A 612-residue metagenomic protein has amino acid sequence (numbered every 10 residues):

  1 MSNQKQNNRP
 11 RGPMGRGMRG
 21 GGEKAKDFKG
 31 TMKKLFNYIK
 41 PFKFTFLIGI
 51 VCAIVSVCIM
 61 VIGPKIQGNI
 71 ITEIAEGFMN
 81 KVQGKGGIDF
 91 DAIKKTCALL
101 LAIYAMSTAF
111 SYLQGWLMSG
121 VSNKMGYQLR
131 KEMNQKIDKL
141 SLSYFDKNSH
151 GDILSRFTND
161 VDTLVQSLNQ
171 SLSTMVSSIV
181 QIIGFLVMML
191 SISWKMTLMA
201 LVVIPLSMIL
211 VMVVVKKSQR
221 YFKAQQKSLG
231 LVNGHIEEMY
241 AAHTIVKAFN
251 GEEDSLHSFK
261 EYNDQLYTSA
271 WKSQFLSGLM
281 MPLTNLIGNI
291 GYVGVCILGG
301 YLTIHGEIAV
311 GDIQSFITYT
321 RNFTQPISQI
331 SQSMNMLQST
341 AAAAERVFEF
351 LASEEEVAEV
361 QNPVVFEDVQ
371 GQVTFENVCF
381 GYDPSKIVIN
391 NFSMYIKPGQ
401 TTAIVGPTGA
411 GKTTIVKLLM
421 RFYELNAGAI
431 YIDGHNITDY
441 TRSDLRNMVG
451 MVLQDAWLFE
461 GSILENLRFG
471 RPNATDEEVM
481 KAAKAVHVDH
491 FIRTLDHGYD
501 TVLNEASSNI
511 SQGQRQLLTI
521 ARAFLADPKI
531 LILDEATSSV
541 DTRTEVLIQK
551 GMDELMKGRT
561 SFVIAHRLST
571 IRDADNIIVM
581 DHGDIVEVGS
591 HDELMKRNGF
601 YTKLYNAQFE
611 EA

Functional and structural regions predicted by a protein language model:
S2, F46-F110, L190-K195, G306-V310: Transmembrane helix-loop-helix hairpins at lipid-water interfaces of multipass membrane proteins, especially the type-1
T31, I39, I71, M118 (+2 more regions): Juxtamembrane loop-to-helix connectors within ABC transporter transmembrane domains
K40, A98, F110, Q114 (+4 more regions): Hydrophobic alpha-helical transmembrane segments of ABC transporter permease domains
P41, L142-S143, V161-L168, L172 (+5 more regions): An intracellular "coupling" helix at the cytosolic face of ABC transporter transmembrane type-1 domains
T45-C58, N69, Q170-A224, V295-I308 (+1 more regions): Transmembrane helices of ABC transporter permease
L100-S107, S111, I204-M212, S277-G291 (+2 more regions): Hydrophobic alpha-helical segments in the permease module
S119, S228, G251, F275 (+3 more regions): Cytosolic ends of transmembrane helices, especially the final helix of ABC transmembrane type-1 domains
A352, E359-V360, F366-A612: ABC-type nucleotide-binding domain
